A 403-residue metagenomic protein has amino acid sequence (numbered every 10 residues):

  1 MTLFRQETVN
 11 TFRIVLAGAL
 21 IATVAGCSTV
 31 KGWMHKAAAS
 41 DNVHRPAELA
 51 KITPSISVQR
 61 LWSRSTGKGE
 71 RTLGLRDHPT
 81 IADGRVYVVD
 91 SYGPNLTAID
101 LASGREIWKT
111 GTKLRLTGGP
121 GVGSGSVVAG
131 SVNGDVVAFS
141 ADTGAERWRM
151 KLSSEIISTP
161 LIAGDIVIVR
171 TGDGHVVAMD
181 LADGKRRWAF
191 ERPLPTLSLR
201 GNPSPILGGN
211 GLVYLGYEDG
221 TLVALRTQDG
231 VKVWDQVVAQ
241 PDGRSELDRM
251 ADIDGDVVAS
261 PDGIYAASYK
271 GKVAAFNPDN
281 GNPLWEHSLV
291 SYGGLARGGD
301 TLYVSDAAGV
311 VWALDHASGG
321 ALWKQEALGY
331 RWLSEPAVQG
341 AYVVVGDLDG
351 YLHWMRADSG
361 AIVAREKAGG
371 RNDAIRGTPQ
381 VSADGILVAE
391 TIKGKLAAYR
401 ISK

Functional and structural regions predicted by a protein language model:
L3-L16: Bacterial N-terminal signal peptides that target proteins for export
T23-G26: C-terminal motif of bacterial Sec signal peptides marking the signal peptidase cleavage site
V30-S40, S55-T80, W108-G123, E146-A163 (+6 more regions): Extracytoplasmic beta-rich repeat domains
V86, V127, V167, V213 (+4 more regions): Hydrophobic beta-strand positions that form the internal "hydrophobic ladder" of WD40/Gbeta-like beta-propeller blades
D90-S91, S131, T171-G172, Y217-E218 (+4 more regions): Structural signature of WD-repeat beta-propellers
D100-S103, S140-T143, D180-D183, T227-G230 (+4 more regions): Short loop/turn segments that connect beta-strands within beta-propeller blades
G369-K403: Blade-level signature of beta-propeller repeat domains, shared across WD40, Kelch, NHL, RCC1 and BNR/Asp-box propellers
